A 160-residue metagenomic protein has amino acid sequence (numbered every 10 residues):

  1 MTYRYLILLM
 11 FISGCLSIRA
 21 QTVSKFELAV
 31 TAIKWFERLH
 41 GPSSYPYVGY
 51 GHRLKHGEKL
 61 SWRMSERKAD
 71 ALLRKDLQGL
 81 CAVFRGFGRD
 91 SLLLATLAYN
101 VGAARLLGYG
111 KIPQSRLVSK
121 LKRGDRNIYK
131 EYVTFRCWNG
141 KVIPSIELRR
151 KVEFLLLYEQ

Functional and structural regions predicted by a protein language model:
M1-T2: N-terminal secretory signal peptides that target proteins for export/translocation
Y5-G14: Sec-dependent N-terminal signal peptides
L8, T31, P46, L92: Residue-level detector of short, conserved catalytic/binding motifs and their immediate flanks
S17-H40, H52-G57, M64-V83, A103-Q160: Long, amphipathic alpha-helical surface segments
G41-Y45, V83-L93, E131: Surface-exposed patches in mature extracellular/periplasmic domains of secreted proteins
S44-V48, H52: Early exported N-terminus immediately downstream of N-terminal targeting peptides
S91-R105: Short N-proximal segments of mature Sec-exported proteins
